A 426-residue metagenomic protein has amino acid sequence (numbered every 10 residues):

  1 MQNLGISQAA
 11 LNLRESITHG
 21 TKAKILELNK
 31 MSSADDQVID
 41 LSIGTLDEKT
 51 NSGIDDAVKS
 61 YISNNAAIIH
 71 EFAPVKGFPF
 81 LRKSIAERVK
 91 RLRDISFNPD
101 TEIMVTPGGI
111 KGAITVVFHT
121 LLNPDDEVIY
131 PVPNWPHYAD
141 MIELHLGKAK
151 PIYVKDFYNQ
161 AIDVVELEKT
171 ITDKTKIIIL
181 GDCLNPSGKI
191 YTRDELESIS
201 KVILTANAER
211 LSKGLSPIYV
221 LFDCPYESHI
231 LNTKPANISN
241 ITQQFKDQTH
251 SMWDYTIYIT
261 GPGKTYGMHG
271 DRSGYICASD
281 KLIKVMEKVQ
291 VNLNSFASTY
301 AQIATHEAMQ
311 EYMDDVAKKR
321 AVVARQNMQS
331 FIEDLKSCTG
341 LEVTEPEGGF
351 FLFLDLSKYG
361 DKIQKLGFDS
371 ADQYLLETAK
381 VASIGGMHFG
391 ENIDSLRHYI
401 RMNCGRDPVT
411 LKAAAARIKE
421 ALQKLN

Functional and structural regions predicted by a protein language model:
L4, L11-G108, M309-E311, K424-N426: N-terminal small-domain helix-loop-helix segment of the aminotransferase-like
T21, L41, V58, I85 (+12 more regions): Generic structural signal for small/hydrophobic residues in well-ordered secondary structure, especially within
V38-D40, I259, E342-E347: Short beta-strand
A66-L215, E227-H250, L425: Conserved core of the PLP fold type I
E87, E168, Q364-K365, Y374-S383 (+1 more regions): PLP-dependent enzyme catalytic core of the Aspartate aminotransferase-like
S228, Q243-V285, Y300: Active-site PLP attachment segment
M286-V291, M309-I332, K362-K365: Structural signature of PLP-dependent enzymes
H306, A321-I332, V343-Y359: Conserved glycine-rich beta-strand-loop-beta hairpin in the small C-terminal domain of fold type I
